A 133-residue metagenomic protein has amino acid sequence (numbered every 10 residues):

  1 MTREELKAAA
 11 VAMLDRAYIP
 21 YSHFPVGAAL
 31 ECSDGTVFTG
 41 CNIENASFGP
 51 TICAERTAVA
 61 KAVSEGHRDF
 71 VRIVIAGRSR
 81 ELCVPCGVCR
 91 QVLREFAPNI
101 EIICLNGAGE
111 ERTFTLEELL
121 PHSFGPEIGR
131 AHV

Functional and structural regions predicted by a protein language model:
T2-R16, H67-R130: C-terminal binding/interaction regions
I19-S22: Short loop/turn motifs at secondary-structure junctions and domain boundaries
P25-C32: Short beta-strand scaffold segments in enzyme catalytic cores
T36-V37: Hydrophobic "anchor" residues
N42-T57: Compact, glycine-rich, soluble single-domain proteins
C53-V74: Short, solvent-exposed cationic patches
